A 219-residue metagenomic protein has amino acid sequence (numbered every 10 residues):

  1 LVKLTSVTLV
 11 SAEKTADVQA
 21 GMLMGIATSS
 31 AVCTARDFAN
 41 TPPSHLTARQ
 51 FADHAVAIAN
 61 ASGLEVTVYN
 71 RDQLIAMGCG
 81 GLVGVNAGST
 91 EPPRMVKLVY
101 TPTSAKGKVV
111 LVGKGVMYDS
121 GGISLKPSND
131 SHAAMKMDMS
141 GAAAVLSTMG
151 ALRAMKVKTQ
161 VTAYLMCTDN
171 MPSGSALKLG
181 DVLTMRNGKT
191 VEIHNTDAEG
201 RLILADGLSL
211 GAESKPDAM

Functional and structural regions predicted by a protein language model:
L1-M117, M155: N-terminal hydrophobic/helix-forming segments and targeting peptides
Q19-G21, M77-G81, G121-N129, P172-L179: Short acidic, glycine/serine/threonine-rich loops at helix termini
C33-F38, G107-L111, G122-A134, D181-H194: Glycine/charged-rich beta-loop-alpha catalytic/anionic-binding loops adjacent to active sites
S44, A134-D138, I193-D197: Alpha-helix N-cap/helix-initiation motif
A55, V109, L125-D169, G200: Alpha-helical metal-binding/catalytic segments enriched in His/Glu/Asp
Y69, V112-K114, G121, K126 (+3 more regions): Generic beta-strand/beta-sheet core signal
M95-T103, G150, L208-E213: Short amphipathic alpha-helices and their capping/turn segments at secondary-structure boundaries
A154-M219: A glycine- and small/hydrophobic-rich beta-loop-beta segment that serves as a flexible "lid/hinge" or phosphate-binding
